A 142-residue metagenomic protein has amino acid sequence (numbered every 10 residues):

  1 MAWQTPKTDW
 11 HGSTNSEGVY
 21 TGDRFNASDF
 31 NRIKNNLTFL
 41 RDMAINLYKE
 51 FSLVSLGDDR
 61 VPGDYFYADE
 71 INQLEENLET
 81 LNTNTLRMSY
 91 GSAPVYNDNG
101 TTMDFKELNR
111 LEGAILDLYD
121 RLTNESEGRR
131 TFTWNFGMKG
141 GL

Functional and structural regions predicted by a protein language model:
M1-L142: Extracellular "spike/adhesin" assembly and maturation modules and analogous cytosolic coiled-coil scaffolds
